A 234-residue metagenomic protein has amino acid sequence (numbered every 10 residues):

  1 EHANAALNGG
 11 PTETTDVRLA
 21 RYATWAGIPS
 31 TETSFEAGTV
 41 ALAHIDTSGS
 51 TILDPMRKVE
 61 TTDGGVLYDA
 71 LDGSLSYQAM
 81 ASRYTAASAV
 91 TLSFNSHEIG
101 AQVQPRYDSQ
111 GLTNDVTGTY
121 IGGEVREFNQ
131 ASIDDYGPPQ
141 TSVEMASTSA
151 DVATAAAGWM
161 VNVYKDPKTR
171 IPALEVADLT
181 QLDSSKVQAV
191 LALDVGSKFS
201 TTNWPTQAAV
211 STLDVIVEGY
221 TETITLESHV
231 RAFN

Functional and structural regions predicted by a protein language model:
E1-P29, V230-A232: Surface-exposed cap/loop segments at beta↔alpha junctions
N4-G10, T39-A43, A81-S82: Surface-exposed intrinsically disordered loops and tails
P11-E13, D54-T61, V66-E218, E222-E227 (+1 more regions): Acidic, small/polar-enriched beta strand-loop surface segments
L19-T47: N-terminal export/assembly leaders
D46-D54: Active-site-proximal helix/loop microenvironment of the serine DD-peptidase/beta-lactamase transpeptidase fold
